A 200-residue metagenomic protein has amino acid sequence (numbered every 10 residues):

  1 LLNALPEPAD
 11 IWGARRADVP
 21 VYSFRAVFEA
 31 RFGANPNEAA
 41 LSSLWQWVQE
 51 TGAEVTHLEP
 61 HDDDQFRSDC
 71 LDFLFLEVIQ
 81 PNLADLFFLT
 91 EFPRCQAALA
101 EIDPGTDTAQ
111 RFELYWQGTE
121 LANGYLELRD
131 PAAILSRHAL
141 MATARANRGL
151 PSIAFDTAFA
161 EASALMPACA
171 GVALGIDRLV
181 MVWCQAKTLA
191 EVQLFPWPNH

Functional and structural regions predicted by a protein language model:
L1-E29: Internal, well-ordered alpha/beta segment that forms a basic, Gly-enriched binding/recognition surface
F32-H200: A translation/RNA-centric and nucleic-acid-associated enzymatic feature enriched in Class II aminoacyl-tRNA synthetases
